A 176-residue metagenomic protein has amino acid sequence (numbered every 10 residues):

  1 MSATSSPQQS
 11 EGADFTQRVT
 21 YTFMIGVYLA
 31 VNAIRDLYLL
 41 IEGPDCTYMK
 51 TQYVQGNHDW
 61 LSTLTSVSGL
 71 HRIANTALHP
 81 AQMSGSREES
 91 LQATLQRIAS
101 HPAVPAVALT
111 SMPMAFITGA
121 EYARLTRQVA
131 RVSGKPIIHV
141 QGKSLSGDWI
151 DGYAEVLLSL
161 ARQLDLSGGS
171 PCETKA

Functional and structural regions predicted by a protein language model:
M1-A176: An N-terminal assembly and electron-transfer interface module characteristic of large anaerobic redox and radical
